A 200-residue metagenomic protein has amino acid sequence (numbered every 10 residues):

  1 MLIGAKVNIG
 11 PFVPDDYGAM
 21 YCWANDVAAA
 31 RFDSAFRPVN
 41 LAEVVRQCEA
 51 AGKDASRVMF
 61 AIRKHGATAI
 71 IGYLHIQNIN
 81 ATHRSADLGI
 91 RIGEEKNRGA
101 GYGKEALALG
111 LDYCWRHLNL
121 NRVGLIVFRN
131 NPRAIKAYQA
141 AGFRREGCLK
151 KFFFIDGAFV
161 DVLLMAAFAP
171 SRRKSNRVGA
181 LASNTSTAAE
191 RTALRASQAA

Functional and structural regions predicted by a protein language model:
M1-K96, A167-A200: GNAT-family acyltransferases
Q77, G110, H117-L118: Long, contiguous binding/interaction regions
E94-K96, A100, R116, R129-N130: Active-site acidic-Proline motif in GNAT/NAT acetyltransferases
G99-Y113, I135-A140: Conserved acetyl-CoA-binding loop-helix of GNAT-fold acetyltransferases
R116-I126: Conserved GNAT acetyl-CoA-binding A-motif
L125-I135, F152-D156: Conserved beta-strand-loop-alpha-helix junction that forms the acyl-donor binding cleft
Y138, F143, M165: Conserved active-site tyrosine of GNAT-family acetyltransferases
